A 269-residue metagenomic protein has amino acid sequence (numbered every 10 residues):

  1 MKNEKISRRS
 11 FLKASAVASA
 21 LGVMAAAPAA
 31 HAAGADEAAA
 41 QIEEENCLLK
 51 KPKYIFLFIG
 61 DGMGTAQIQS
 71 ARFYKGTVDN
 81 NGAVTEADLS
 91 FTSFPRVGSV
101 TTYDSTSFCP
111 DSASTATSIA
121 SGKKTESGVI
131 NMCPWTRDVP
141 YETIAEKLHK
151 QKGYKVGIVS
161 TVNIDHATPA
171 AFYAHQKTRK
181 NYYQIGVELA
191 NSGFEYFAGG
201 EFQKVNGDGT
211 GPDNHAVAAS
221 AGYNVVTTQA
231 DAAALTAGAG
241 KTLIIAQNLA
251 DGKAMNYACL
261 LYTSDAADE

Functional and structural regions predicted by a protein language model:
K2-S19: N-terminal secretory signal peptides and thylakoid transit peptides that target proteins across membranes
S15, G22, A33-G207, P212-T236 (+1 more regions): N-terminal catalytic scaffold of extracellular/periplasmic and nuclease hydrolases that process anionic headgroups
M24-A29: C-terminal segment of classical bacterial N-terminal signal peptides
K124-G128, Q247-A258: Gly-rich Lys/Arg/Thr-decorated short loops/hinges at beta-loop-alpha junctions or inter-strand turns that position
H166-Y173, G252-L261: Acidic/glycine-enriched edge-of-secondary-structure segments
Y262-A267: Conserved small/polar residues in nucleotide/adenosyl-binding loops
